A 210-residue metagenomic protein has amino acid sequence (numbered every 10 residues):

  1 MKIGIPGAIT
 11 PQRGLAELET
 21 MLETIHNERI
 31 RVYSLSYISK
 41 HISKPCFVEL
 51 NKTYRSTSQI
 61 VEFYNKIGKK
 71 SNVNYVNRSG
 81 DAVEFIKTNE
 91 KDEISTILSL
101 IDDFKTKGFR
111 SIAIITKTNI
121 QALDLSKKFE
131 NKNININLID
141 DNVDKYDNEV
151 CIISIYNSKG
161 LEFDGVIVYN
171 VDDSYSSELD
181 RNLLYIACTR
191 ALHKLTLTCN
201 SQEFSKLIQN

Functional and structural regions predicted by a protein language model:
M1-N210: Conserved helicase motor core of SF1/SF2 NTP-dependent helicases
